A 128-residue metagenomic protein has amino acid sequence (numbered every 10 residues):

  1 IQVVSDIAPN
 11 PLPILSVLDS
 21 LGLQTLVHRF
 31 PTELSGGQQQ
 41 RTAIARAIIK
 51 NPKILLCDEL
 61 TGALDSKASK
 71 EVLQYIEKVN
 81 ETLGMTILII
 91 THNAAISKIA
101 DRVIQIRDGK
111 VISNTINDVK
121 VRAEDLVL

Functional and structural regions predicted by a protein language model:
P9-L26: Conserved ABC ATPase "signature" region
F30-L34, Q38-Q40: Conserved ABC ATPase signature
I44: Hydrophobic anchor residue at the start of the ABC signature
N51: Conserved catalytic motifs of ABC-family nucleotide-binding domains
L55-D58: Catalytic Walker B motif of ABC-type/P-loop ATPase nucleotide-binding domains
K70-T82: Helical segment within the ABC ATPase nucleotide-binding domain
R102, K110-L128: Conserved beta-strand-loop-alpha-helix hinge in the C-terminal portion of ABC ATPase nucleotide-binding domains
